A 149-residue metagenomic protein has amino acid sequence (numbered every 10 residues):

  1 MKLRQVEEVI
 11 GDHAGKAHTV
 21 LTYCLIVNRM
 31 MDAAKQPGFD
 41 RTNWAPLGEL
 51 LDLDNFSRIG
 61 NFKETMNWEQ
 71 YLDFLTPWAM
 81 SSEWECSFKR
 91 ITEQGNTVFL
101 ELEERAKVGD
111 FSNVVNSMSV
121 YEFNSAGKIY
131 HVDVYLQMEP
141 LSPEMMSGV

Functional and structural regions predicted by a protein language model:
M1-A14, T76-V149: A beta-strand edge to alpha-helix "cap/lid" segment located at domain peripheries
M1-L50: Short, low-complexity N-terminal intrinsically disordered segments enriched in polar/charged residues
R29, A33-Q36, L53, P77 (+2 more regions): A structural signal for alpha-helix termini and helix-coil/disorder junctions
A33-A34, F62-K63, A106: Short histidine/acidic/glycine/proline-rich micro-motifs that form metal- and phosphate-coordinating active-site loops
R41-G95: A solvent-exposed, acidic/Ser-Thr-rich amphipathic alpha-helical stretch
